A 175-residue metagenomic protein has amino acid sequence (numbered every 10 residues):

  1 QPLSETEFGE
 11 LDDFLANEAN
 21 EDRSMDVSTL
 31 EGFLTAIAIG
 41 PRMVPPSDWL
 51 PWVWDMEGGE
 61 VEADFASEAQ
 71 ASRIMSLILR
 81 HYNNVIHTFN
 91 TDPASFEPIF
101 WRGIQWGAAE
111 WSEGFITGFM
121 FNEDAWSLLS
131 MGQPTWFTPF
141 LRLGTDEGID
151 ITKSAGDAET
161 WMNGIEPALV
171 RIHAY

Functional and structural regions predicted by a protein language model:
Q1-S112, I116-Y175: Domain-length accessory/inserted modules outside core catalytic folds
